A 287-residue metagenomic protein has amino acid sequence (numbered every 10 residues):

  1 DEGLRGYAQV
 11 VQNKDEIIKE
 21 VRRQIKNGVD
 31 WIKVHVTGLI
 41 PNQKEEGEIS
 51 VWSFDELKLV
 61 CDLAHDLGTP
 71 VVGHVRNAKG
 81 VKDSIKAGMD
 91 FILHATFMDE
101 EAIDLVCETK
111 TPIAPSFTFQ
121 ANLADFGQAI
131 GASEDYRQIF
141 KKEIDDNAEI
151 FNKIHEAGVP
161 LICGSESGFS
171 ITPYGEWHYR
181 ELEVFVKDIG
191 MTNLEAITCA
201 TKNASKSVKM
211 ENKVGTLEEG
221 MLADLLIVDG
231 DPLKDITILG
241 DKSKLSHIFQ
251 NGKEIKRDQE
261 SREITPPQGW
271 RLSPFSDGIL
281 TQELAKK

Functional and structural regions predicted by a protein language model:
D1-K19, P70: Active-site mouth loops of central-metabolism enzymes
Q12-I25, V75-G80: Short, acidic/polar
V21-V34, I40: Alpha/beta enzyme core
G28, I32, A64, E166 (+2 more regions): Conserved, mostly hydrophobic/aromatic
V36-E149, I162, S167-F169, D188-M191 (+3 more regions): Active-site core of metal-dependent hydrolases
D66, E143-D231: His/Asp/Glu-enriched, well-ordered alpha-helical/loop segment that forms or immediately abuts the divalent-metal
E156, T201-K287: Active-site microenvironment of metallo-dependent hydrolases
